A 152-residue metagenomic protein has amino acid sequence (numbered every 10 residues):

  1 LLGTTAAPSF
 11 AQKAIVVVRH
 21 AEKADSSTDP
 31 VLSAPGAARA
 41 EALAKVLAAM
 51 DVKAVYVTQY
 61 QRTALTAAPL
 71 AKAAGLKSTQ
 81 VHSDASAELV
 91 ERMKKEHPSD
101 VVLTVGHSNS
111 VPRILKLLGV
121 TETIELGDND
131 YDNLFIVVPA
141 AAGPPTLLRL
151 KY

Functional and structural regions predicted by a protein language model:
L2-S9: C-terminal segment of classical bacterial N-terminal signal peptides
F10-S99, V111-R113, L117-E125, D130-Y152: Active-site-proximal alpha-helix that buttresses catalytic centers in soluble enzyme cores
V102: Conserved beta-strand position immediately N-terminal to the Walker
V105-H107: Short beta-strand segments
